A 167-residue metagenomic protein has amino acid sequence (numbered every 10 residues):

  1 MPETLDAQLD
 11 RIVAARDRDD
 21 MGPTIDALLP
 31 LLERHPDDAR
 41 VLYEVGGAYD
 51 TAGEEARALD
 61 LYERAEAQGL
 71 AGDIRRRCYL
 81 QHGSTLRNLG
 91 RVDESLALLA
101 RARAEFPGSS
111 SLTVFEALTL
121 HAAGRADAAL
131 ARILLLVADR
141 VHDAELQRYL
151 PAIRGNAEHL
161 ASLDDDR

Functional and structural regions predicted by a protein language model:
R18-G22, E55, V92, A126: TPR-repeat structural position
Y43-A104: Alpha-helical adaptor scaffolds
A67, H121-A144, E158: TPR/TPR-like (Sel1-like) alpha-helical repeat modules
